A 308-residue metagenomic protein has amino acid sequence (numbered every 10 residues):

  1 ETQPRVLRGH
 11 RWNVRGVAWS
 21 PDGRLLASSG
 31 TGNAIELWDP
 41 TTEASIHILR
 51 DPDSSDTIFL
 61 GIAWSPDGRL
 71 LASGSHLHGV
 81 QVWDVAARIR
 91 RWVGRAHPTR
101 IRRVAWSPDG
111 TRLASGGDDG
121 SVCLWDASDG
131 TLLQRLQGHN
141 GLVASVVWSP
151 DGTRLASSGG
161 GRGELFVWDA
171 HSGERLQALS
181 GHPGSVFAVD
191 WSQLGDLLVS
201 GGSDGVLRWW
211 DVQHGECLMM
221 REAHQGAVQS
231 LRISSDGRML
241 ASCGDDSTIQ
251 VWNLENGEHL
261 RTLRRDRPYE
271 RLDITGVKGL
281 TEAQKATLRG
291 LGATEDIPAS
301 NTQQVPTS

Functional and structural regions predicted by a protein language model:
E1-S308: WD40-repeat beta-propeller superdomains and closely related acidic/aromatic-rich repeat-like regions
